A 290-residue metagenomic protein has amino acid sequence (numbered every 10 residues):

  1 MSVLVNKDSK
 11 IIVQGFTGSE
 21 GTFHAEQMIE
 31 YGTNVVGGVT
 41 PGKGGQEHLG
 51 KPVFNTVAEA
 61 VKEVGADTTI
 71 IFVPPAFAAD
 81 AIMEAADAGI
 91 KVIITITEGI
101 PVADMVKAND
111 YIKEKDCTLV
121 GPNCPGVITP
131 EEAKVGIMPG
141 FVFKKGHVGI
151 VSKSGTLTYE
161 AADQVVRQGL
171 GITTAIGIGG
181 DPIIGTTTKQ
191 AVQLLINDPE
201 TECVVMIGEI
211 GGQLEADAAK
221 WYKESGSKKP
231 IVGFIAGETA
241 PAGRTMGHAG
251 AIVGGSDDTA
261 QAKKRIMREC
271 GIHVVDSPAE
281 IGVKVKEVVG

Functional and structural regions predicted by a protein language model:
M1-G290: Catalytic-core regions of core metabolic enzymes, especially those transforming organic acids/acyl-group intermediates
